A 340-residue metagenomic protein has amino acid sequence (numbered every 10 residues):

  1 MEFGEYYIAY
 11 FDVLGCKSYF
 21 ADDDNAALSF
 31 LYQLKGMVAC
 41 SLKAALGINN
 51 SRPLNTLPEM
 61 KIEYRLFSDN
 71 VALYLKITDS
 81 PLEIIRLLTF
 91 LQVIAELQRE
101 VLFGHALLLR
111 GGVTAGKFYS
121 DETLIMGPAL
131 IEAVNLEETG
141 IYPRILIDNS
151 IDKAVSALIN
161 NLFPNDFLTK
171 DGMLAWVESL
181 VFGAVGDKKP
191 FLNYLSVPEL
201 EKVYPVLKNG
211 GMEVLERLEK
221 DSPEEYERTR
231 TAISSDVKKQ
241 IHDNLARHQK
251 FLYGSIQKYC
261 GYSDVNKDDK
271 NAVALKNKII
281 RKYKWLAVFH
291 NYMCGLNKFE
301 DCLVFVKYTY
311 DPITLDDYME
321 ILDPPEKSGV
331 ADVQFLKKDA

Functional and structural regions predicted by a protein language model:
M1-Q98: Catalytic NTP-binding/metal-coordinating core of nucleotidyl cyclase/transferase enzymes
V13-G15, N70, I77, A115-K117 (+2 more regions): Short, flexible loop/turn elements at secondary-structure junctions
Y19-D22, K76, S120-P128, S156-I159: A short acidic (Asp/Glu
K76-E83, G112-L124: Catalytic strand-loop-helix junctions within cyclic-nucleotide turnover domains
I84-L88, S120-E137: Catalytic-core segments of nucleotide cyclases and related cyclic-nucleotide turnover enzymes
A95, L102, L124: A short, conserved, highly charged catalytic patch centered on acidic carboxylates
E100-G111, A115, I131-I151: Catalytic/regulatory signature loops of cyclic-dinucleotide turnover enzymes and related class III nucleotidyl cyclases
Y142-P143, N149-A340: Intrinsically disordered, glycine/charged-rich C-terminal tails and inter-domain linkers that flank nucleotidyl cyclase
